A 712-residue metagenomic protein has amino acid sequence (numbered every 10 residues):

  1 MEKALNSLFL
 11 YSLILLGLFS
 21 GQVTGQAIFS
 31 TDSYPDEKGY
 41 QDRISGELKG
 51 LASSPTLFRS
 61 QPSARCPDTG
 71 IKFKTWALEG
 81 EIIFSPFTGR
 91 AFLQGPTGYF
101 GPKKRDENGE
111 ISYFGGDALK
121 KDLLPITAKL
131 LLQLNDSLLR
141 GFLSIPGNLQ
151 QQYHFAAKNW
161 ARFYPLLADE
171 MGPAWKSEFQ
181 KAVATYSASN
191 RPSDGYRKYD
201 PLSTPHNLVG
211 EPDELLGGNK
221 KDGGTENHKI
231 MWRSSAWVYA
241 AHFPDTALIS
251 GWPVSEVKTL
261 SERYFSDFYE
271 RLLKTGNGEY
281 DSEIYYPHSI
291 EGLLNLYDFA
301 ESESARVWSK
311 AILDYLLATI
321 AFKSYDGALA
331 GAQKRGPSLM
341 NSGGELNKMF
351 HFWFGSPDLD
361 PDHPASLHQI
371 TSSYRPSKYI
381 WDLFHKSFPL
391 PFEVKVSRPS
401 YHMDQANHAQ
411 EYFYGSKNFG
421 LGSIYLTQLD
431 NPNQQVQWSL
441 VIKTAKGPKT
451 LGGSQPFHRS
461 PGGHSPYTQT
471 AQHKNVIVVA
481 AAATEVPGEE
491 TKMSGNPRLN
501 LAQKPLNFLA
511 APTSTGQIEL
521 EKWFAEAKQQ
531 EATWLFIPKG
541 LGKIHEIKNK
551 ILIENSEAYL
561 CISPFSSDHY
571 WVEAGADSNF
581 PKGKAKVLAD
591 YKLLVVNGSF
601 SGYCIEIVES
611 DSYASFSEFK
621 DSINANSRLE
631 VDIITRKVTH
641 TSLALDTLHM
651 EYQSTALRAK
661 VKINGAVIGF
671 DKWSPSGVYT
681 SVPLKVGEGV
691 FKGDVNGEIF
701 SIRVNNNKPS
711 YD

Functional and structural regions predicted by a protein language model:
M1-L10: Bacterial N-terminal signal peptides that target proteins for export
F9-F19: Bacterial N-terminal signal peptides
G21-G25: Sec/Tat signal peptide C-region and signal peptidase I cleavage site
Q26-N227, M231, F243, E256-F265 (+1 more regions): Ser/Thr/Asn(+Pro)-rich, low-complexity disordered segments
R162-D169, W237-H242, E291-F299: Short glycine/serine- and small hydrophobic-enriched flexible loop segments
H206-N219, T275-G278, S282-G292, L329-P357: Carbohydrate-binding/catalytic loop surfaces
S255-I320: Internal, well-ordered domain-core segments that constitute the primary functional module of diverse proteins
L294, E303, V307-I370: Extended amphipathic alpha-helical segments with heptad-repeat/coiled-coil character used for oligomerization, fusion
